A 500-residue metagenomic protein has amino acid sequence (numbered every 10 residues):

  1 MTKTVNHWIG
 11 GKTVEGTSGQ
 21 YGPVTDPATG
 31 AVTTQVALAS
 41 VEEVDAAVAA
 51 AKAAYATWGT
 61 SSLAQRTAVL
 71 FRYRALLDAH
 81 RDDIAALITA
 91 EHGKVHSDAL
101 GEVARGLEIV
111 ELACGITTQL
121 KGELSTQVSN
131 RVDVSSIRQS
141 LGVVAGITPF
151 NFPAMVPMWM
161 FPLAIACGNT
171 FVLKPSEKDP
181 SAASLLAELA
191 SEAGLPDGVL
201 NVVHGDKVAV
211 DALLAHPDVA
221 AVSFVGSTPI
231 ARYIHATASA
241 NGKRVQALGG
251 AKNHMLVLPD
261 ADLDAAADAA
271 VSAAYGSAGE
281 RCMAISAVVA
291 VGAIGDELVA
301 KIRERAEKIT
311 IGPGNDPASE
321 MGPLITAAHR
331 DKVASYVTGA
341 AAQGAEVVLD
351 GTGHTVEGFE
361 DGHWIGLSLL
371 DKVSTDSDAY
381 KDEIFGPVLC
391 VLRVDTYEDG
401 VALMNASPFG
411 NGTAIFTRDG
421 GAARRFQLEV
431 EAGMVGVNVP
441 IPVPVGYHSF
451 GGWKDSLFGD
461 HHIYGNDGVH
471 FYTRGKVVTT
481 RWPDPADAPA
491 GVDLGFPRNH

Functional and structural regions predicted by a protein language model:
M1-A28, T352: Hydrophobic face of amphipathic alpha-helices that form TPR/SEL1-like repeat modules and related alpha-solenoid
T29-Q35, V219, L256, T310 (+1 more regions): Conserved C-terminal structural/oligomerization subdomain of aldehyde/semialdehyde dehydrogenase
G30, R66, I88, V110 (+9 more regions): Residue-level signal for inorganic ion chemistry
T33-A39, A53-T60, G146, M255-L258 (+5 more regions): Short, well-ordered beta-strand elements within core beta-sheets of diverse protein domains
T33-L120, R131: Glycine-rich loop-to-alpha-helix module at the N-terminal edge of alpha/beta enzyme cores
Y55, G59, R74-L77, R81 (+19 more regions): Structural signal for hydrophobic packing residues in well-ordered secondary-structure cores of soluble enzyme domains
L112, G122-A265, V394: Rossmann-like NAD(P) dinucleotide-binding subdomain of oxidoreductase/dehydrogenase enzymes
P229-S374, V437, D487-A488, L494-H500: ALDH superfamily catalytic-core signature
